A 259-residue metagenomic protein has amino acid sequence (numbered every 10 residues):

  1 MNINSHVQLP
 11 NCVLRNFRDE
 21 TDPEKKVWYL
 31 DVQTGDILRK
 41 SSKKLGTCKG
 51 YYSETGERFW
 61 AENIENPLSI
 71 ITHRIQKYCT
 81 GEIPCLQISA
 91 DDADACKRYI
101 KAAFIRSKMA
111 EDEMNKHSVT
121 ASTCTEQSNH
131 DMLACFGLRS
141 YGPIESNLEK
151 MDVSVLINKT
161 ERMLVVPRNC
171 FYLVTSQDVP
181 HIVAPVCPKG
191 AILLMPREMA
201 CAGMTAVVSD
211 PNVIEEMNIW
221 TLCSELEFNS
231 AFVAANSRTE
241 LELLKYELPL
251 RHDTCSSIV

Functional and structural regions predicted by a protein language model:
M1-V259: Alpha-helical structural context detector biased toward long hydrophobic helices
